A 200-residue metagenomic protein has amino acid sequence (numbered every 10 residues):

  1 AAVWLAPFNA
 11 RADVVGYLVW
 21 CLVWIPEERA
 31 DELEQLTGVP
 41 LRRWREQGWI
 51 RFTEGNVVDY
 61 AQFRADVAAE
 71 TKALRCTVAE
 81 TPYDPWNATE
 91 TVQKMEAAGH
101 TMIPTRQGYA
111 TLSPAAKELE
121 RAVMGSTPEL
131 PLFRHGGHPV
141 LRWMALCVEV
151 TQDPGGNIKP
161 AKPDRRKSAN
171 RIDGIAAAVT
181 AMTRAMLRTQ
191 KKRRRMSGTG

Functional and structural regions predicted by a protein language model:
A1, D13, D66, E70-V78 (+3 more regions): Short, well-ordered loop/turn elements at secondary-structure boundaries
A1, V14-V19, T77-T81, T101-I103 (+2 more regions): Beta-sheet entry/capping signal
A1-L5, A177: Short beta-strand scaffold segments in enzyme catalytic cores
A6-E80: Nucleic-acid-processing active sites and adjacent nucleic-acid-binding tracks, predominantly divalent metal-dependent
L36-G48, K94-K192: Metal-dependent DNA phosphodiester-chemistry modules and their immediately adjacent helices/loops in DNA-processing
L74-N87, T91-V92: Short glycine-rich phosphate-binding loop at a beta-alpha junction
K191-G200: Acidic, low-complexity intrinsically disordered tails
